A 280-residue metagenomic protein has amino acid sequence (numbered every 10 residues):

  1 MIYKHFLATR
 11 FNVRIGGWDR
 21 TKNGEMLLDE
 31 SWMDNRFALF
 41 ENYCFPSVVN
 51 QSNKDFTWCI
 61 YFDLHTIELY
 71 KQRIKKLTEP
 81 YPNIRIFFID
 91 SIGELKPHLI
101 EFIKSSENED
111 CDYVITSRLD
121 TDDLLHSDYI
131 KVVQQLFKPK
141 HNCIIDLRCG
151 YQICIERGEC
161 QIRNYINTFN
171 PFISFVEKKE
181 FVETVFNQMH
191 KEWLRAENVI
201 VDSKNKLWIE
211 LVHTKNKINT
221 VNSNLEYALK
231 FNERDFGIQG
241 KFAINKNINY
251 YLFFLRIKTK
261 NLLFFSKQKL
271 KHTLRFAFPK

Functional and structural regions predicted by a protein language model:
M1, A8, E177-K280: C-terminal catalytic/acceptor-binding lobe
K4-T9, S47-V48, F56-Y61: Hydrophobic targeting segments
F6-A8, N12-R36: A solvent-exposed, charged loop/short amphipathic helix patch at secondary-structure junctions
E25-L28, Y43-D55, L77-Y81: Short, acidic, metal-binding catalytic loop of nucleotide-sugar glycosyltransferases
D55-H65, F88-D90: Short beta-strand/loop segment that forms part of the nucleotide-sugar
E68-K76: Acidic helix N-cap motif at the loop->helix transition within catalytic regions of sugar-transfer enzymes
G93-E109, L124-I200: Conserved catalytic core of nucleotide-sugar-dependent glycosyltransferases
C111-L124: Short beta-strand-to-loop acidic/aromatic patch adjacent to the donor-nucleotide binding site
